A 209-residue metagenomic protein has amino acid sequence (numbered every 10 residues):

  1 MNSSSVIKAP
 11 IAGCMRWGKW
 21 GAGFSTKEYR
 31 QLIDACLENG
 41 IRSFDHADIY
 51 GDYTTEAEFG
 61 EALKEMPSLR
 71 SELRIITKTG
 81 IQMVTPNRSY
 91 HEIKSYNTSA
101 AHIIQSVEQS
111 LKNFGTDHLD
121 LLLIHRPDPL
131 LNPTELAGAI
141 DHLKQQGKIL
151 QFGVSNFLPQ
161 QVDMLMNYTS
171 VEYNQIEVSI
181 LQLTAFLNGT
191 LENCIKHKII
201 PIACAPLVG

Functional and structural regions predicted by a protein language model:
M1-R74: N-terminal binding-site loop/beta-alpha segment at the start of enzyme catalytic domains that lines or forms
N2-G21, I76-K94, H118, L123: N-terminal small/glycine-rich loop or linker at the start of catalytic domains across soluble metabolic enzymes
N2-I7, L37-E38, A62-R74, L111-G115 (+3 more regions): Acidic (Asp/Glu)-rich catalytic clusters
A12, Y29, C36, F44 (+8 more regions): Conserved, mostly hydrophobic/aromatic
R16-K19, Y50, I81-M83, H125-D128 (+2 more regions): Feature marks short, surface-exposed loop/turn motifs that line or immediately flank catalytic pockets and channel
G23-L37, Y96-G115, E135, N156-M164 (+1 more regions): Short, acidic/polar
L111-L130: Active-site groove signature of glycoside hydrolases
P127-G209: Beta/alpha (TIM)-barrel catalytic core signal, keyed to glycine-rich beta->alpha loops juxtaposed to Asp/Glu that bind
